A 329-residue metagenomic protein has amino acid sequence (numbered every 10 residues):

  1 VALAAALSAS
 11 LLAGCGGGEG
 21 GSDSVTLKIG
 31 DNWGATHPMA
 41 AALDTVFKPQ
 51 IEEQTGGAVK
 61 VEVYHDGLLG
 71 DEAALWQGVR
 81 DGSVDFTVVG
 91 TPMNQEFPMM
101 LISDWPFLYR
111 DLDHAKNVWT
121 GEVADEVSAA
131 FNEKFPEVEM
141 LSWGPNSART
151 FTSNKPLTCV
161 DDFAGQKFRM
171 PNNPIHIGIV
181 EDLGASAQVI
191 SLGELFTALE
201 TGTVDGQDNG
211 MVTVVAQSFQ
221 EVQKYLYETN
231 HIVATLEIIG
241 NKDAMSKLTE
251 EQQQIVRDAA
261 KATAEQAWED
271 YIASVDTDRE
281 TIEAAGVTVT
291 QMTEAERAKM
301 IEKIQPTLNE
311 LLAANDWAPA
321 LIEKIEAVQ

Functional and structural regions predicted by a protein language model:
V1-A2: Bacterial N-terminal signal peptides that target proteins for export
A5-A9: Alpha-helical transmembrane segments
S10-G14: C-terminal motif of bacterial Sec signal peptides marking the signal peptidase cleavage site
G16-H114, E133-Q329: N-terminal secretory/targeting leader peptides
N117-P136: Hinge/lid segment of periplasmic solute-binding proteins
